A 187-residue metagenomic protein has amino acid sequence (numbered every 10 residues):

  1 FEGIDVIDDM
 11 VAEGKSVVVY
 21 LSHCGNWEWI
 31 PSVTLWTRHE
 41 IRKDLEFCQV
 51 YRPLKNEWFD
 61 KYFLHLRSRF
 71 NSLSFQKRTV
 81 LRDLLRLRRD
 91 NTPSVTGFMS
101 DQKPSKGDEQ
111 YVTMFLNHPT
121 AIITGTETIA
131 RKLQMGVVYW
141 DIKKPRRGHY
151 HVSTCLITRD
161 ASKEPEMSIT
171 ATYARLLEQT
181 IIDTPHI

Functional and structural regions predicted by a protein language model:
F1-E13: N-terminal signal-anchor transmembrane helix
D5-I7, G25, K55, P104 (+1 more regions): Residues that cap or initiate secondary-structure elements
D8, S32, E127-T128: Alpha-helical segments flanking ligand/cofactor-binding loops in enzyme cores
M10-K15, D90-T92: Glycine-rich phosphate-binding loop signature in dinucleotide/nucleotide-binding domains
E13-R78, K106-M114: Catalytic core of membrane glycerolipid acyltransferases/transacylases, capturing the structured, soluble-facing
W36-T37, H65, R69, R78-I187: Non-catalytic C-terminal accessory region of glycerolipid acyltransferases and related lyso-lipid remodeling enzymes
